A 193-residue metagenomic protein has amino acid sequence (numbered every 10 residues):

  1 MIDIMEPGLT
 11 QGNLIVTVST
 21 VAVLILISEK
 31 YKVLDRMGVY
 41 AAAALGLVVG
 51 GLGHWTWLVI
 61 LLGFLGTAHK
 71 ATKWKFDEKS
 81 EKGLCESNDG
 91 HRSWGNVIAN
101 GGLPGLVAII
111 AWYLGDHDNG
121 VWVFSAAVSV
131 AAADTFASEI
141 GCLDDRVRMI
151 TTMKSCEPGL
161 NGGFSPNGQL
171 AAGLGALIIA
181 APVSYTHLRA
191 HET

Functional and structural regions predicted by a protein language model:
M1-S87, H91: N-terminal transmembrane signal-anchor/hairpin module of polytopic inner-membrane proteins
L26, L47-V48, G105, I109 (+1 more regions): Alpha-helical transmembrane segments of multipass membrane proteins
A42, G46, I60, F64 (+6 more regions): Alpha-helical transmembrane segments in multi-pass membrane proteins
H54, V59-F64, H117-S129, R189: Membrane-embedded alpha-helical segments that form the functional core of polytopic membrane enzymes, especially those
T67-N88, A137-N161: Cytosolic, membrane-interface loops and tails of multi-pass inner-membrane proteins
W94-G102, G162-G175: Membrane-interface loop-to-helix entry segments
G105-A137, G141: Internal, conserved structured core segments that host functional sites
T186-T193: Conserved small/polar residues in nucleotide/adenosyl-binding loops
